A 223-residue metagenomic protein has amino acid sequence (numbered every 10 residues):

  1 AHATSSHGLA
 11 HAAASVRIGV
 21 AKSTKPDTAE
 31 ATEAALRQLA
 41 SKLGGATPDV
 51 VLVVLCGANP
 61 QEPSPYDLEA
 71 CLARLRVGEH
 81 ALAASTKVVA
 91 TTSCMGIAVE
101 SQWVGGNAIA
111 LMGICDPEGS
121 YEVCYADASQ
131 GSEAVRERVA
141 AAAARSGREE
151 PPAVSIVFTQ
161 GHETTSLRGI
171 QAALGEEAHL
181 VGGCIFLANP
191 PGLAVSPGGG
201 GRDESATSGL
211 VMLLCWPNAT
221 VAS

Functional and structural regions predicted by a protein language model:
A3-T4, A13: Intrinsically disordered, low-complexity segments
L9-S223: Cofactor- and metal-binding active-site motifs of prokaryotic enzymes that mediate redox/radical or nucleophilic
